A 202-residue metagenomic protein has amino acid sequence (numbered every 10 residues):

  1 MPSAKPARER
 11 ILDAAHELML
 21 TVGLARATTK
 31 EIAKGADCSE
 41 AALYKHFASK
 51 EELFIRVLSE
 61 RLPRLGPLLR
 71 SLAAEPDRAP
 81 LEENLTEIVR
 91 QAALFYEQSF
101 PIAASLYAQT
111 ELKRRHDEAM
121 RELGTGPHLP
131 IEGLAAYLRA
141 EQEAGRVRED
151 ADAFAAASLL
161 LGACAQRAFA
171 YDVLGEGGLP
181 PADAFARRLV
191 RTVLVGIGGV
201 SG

Functional and structural regions predicted by a protein language model:
M1-P6, S201-G202: N-terminal intrinsically disordered/low-complexity leader segments
R10, L18-E52, R56, E60: Helix-turn-helix
A27, D150-A151: Helix-loop segment at the mouth of the active site in Rossmann-fold oxidoreductases, especially SDR/KR enzymes
S59-I88: Amphipathic alpha-helical linker/stalk segments
A74, I88-E97, A104-L112, V193-G196: Helix-loop "lid/cap" segments that line or gate small-molecule binding pockets
E83, E97-Q98, I102-S105, R114-A144 (+2 more regions): Amphipathic alpha-helical packing segments from all-alpha helical-bundle domains
L94-Q98, I131, A136-Q142, A157-L179 (+1 more regions): Amphipathic C-terminal alpha-helical segment
